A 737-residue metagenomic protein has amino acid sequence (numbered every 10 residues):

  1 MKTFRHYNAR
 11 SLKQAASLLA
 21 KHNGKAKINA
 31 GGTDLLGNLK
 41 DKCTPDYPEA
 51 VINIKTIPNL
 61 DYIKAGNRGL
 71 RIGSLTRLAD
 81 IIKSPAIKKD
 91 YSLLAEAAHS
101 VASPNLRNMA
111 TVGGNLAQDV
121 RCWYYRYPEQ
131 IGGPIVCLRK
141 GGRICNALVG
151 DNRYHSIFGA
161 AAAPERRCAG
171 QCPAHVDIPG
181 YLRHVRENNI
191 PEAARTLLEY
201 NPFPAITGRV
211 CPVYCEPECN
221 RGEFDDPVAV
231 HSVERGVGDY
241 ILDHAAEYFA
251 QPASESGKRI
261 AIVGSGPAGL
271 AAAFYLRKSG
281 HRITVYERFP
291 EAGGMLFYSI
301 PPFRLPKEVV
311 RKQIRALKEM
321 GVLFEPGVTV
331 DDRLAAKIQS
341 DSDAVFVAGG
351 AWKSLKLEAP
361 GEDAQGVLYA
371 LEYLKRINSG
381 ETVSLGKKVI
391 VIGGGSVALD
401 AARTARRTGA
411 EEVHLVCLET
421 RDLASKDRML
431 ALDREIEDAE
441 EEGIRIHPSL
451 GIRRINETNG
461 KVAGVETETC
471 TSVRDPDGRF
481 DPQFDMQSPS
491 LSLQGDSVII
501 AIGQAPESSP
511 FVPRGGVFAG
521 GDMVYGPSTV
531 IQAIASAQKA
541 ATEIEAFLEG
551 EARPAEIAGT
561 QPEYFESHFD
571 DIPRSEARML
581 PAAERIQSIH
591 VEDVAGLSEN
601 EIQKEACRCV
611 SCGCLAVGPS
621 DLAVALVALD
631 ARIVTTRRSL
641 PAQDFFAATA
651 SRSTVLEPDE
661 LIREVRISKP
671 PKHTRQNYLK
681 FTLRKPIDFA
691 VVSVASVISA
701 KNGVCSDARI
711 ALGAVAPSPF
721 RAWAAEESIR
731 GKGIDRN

Functional and structural regions predicted by a protein language model:
M1-P173, A616-N737: C-terminal structural segment of proteins
G133, G141, R153-S156, A160-R166 (+5 more regions): Ferredoxin-type iron-sulfur electron-transfer modules in oxidoreductases and energy-metabolism complexes
V136-A162, A246, L371-I392, C470-L493 (+1 more regions): Surface-exposed acidic, glycine/proline-enriched linker/cap segments that occur as 15-30-residue helix-coil
Y181, V213-V263, S279, K307-I314 (+5 more regions): FAD-binding core/adjacent interface of flavoenzyme oxidoreductases
H244-I260, C470, G559-A577: Long, charged amphipathic helices and adjacent flexible linkers at domain junctions
I262-Y286, E325-S340, K353-L355, E372-D433 (+4 more regions): Rossmann-like dinucleotide/flavin-binding elements
R282-V285, F289-P326, I377, A402-R454 (+1 more regions): Rossmann-like dinucleotide-binding cores of NAD(P)H-dependent redox enzymes
E437-R445, G451-K461, A546-S611: Mid-to-C-terminal Rossmann-like scaffold of FAD/NAD(P)H-dependent oxidoreductases
